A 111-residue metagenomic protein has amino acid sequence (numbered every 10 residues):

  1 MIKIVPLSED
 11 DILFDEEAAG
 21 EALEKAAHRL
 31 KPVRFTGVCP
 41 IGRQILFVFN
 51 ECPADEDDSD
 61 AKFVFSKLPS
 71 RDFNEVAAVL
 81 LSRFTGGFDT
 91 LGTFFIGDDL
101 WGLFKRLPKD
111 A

Functional and structural regions predicted by a protein language model:
M1-A111: Terminus-proximal functional modules
